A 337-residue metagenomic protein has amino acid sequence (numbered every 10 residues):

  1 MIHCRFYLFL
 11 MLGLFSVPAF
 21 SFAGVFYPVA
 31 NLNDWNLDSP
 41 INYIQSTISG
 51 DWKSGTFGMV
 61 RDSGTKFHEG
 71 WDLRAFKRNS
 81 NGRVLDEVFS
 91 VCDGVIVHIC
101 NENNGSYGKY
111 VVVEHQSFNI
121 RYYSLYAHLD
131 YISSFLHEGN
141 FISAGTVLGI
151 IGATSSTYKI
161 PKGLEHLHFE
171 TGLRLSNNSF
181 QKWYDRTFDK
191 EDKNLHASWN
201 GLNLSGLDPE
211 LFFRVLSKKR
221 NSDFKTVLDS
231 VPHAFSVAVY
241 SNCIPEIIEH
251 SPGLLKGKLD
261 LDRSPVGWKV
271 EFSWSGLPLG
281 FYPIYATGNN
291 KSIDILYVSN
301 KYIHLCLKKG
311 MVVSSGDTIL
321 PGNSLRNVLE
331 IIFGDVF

Functional and structural regions predicted by a protein language model:
M1-L8: Bacterial N-terminal signal peptides that target proteins for export
I2, S63, K159-P161: A general structural signal for short secondary-structure junctions and capping/turn motifs
R5, G50, D86, C100 (+3 more regions): A residue-level detector for conformationally permissive "hinge/kink" positions
F9-P18: Bacterial N-terminal signal peptides
S21-K109, K193-F337: Surface-exposed, glycine-biased beta-strand/turn segments
R74-K77, S124-S133, A153-Y158, F188-N194: Short helix/strand-bridging catalytic loops that position acidic/His residues to coordinate divalent metals and engage
R83-L85, F89-F135, I160-K162, H166-H168: Zn2+-dependent peptidoglycan hydrolase active-site motif and core
Y110-V113, N140-R220: Conserved, short, structured surface segments that act as functional micro-motifs
